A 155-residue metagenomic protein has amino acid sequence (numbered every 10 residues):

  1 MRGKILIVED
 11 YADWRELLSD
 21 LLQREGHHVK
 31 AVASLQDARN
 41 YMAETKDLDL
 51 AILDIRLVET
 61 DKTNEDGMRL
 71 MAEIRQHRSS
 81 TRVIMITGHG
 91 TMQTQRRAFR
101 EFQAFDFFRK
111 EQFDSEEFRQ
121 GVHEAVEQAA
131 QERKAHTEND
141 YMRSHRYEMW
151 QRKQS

Functional and structural regions predicted by a protein language model:
L6, K30-L50, D54, V58-T60: Acidic, metal-coordinating helix/loop segments flanking the phosphotransfer/catalytic sites of two-component signaling
D10, I86-T91, E111-Q112: Conserved active-site segment of CheY-like receiver
Y11-L35: Two-component/phosphorelay signaling modules centered on CheY-like receiver
Q36, T63-A72: Short amphipathic helices of CheY-like receiver
A43-K46, E73-T81, E101-F102: Conserved phosphotransfer cores of two-component systems
A51, V83, D106-F108: Two-component signal transduction core modules
E65, R69, H89-F108: Alpha4 helix (beta4-alpha4-beta5 surface) of REC/receiver domains from two-component response regulators
S115, R119-S155: CheY-like receiver
